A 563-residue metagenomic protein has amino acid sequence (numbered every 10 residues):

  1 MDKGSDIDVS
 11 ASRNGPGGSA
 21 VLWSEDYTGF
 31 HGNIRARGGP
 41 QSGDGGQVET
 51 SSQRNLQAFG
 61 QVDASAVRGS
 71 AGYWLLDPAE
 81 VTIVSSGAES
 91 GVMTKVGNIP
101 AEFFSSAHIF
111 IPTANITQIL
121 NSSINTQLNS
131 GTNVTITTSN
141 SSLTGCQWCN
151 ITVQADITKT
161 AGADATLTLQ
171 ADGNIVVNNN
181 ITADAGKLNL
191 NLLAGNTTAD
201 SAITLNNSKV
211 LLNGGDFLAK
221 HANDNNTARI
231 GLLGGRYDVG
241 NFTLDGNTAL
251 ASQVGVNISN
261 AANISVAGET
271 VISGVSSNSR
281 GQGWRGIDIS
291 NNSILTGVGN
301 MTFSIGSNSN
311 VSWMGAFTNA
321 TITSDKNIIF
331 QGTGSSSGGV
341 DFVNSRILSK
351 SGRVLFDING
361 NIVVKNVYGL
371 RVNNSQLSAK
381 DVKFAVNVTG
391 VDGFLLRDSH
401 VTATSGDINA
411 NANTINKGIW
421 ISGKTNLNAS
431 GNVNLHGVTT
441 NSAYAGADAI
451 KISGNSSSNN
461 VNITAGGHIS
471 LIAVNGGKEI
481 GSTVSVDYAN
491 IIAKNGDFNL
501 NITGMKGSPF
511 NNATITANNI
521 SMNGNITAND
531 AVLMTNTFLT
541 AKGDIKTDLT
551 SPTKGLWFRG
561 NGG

Functional and structural regions predicted by a protein language model:
M1-G563: Extracellular and secretory-pathway beta-repeat/beta-biased strand scaffolds
